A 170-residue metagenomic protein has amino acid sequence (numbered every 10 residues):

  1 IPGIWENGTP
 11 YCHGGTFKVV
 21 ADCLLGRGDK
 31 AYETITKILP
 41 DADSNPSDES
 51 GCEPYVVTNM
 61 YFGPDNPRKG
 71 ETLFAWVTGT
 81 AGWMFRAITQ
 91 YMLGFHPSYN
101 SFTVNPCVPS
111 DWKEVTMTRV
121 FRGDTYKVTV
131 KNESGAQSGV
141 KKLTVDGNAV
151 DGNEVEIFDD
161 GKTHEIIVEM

Functional and structural regions predicted by a protein language model:
I1-E6, P10, F17-M170: Non-catalytic C-terminal accessory modules of carbohydrate-active enzymes
